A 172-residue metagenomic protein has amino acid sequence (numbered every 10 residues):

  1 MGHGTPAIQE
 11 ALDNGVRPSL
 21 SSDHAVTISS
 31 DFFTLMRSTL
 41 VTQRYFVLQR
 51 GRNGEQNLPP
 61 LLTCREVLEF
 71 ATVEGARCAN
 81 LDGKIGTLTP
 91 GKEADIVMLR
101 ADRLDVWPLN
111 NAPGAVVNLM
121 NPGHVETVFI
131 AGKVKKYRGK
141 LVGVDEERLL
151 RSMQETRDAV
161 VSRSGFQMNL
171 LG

Functional and structural regions predicted by a protein language model:
M1-G2: Helical hairpin unit composed of two closely spaced alpha helices linked by a short loop
P6-R103, N118-M120: His/Asp/Glu-enriched, well-ordered alpha-helical/loop segment that forms or immediately abuts the divalent-metal
E66-G172: Active-site microenvironment of metallo-dependent hydrolases
